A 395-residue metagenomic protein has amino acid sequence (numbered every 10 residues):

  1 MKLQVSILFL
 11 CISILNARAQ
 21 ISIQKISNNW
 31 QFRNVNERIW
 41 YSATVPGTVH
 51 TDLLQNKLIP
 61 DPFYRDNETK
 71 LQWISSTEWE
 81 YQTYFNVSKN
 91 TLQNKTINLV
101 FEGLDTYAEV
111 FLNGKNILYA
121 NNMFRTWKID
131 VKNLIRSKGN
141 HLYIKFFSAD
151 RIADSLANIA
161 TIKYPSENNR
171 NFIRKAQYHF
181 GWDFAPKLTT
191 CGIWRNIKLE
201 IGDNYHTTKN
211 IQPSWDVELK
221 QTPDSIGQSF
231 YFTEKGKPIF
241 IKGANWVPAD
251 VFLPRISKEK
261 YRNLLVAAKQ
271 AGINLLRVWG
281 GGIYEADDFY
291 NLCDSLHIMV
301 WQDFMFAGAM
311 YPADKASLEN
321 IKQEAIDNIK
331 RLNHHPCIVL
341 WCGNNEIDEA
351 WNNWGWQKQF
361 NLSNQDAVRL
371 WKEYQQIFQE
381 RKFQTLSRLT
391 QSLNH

Functional and structural regions predicted by a protein language model:
M1-S22: Bacterial Sec-dependent N-terminal signal peptides
I26, R33-V35, S76-N204, L275 (+4 more regions): Accessory beta-strand-rich segments of carbohydrate-active enzymes
N28, H206, N210-A268: N-terminal carbohydrate-binding accessory modules
W73-W79, T91-K95, W127, V131 (+2 more regions): Aromatic- and glycine-enriched glycan-recognition loops and surfaces that form the carbohydrate-binding subsites
L118, M123, D183-P186, N245-S257 (+4 more regions): The substrate-binding groove and active-site-proximal loops of carbohydrate-active enzymes, especially glycoside
G139, K237-I239, K269-L276, D294-W301 (+2 more regions): Loop/turn elements at helix/coil->beta-strand transitions in domains of secreted/extracellular proteins
V266, L275-I321, D327, F383-S387: Aromatic-lined substrate-binding rim segments of carbohydrate-active enzymes
S295, Y311-H395: Active-site neighborhood of glycoside hydrolase catalytic domains
